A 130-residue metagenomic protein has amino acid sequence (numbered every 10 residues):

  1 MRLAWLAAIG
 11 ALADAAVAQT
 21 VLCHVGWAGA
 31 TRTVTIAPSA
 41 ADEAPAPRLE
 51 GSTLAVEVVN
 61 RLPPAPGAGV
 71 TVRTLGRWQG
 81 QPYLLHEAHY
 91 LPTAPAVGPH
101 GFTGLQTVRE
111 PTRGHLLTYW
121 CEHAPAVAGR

Functional and structural regions predicted by a protein language model:
M1-A8: Sec-dependent signal peptide recognition, specifically the positively charged N-region followed immediately by
A8, A13-A15: N-terminal signal peptide c-region/cleavage motif recognized by signal peptidases
A18-A65: N-terminal secretory signal peptides
H24-A28, L75-R77, V108-R109: A generic structural motif
R32-A41, Q81-P95, L117-H123: Short amphipathic beta-strand/extended segments with alternating polar/hydrophobic composition
N60-F102: Mid-chain, structured segments of secreted extracytoplasmic proteins
V97-R130: C-terminal partner/receptor-binding element of secreted or periplasmic proteins
